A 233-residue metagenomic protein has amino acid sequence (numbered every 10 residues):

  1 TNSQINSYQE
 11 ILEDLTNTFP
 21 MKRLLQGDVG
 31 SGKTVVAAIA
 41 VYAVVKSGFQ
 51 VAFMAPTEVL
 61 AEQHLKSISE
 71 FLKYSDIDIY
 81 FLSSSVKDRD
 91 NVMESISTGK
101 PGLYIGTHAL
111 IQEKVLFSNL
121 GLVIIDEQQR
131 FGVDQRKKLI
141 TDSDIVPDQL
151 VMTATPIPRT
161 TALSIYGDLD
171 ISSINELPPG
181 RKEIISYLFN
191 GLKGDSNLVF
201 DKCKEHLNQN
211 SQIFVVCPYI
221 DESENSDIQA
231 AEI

Functional and structural regions predicted by a protein language model:
T1, Q9, T16-I233: Inter-lobe coupling/hinge segments of SF2-like helicase ATPases
Q4: Short, conserved phosphate/pyrophosphate- and ester-handling motifs at nucleotide-, phospho-/glycolipid
